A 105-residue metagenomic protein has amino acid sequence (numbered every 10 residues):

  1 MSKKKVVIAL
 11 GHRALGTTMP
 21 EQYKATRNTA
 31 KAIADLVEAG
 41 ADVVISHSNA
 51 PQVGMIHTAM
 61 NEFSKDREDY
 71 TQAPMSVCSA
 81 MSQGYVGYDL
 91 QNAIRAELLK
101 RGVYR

Functional and structural regions predicted by a protein language model:
M1-P51, M55-K65, P74: N-terminal glycine-/serine-/threonine-rich phosphate-binding loop
F63-R105: Ligand-binding beta-strand-loop-alpha-helix segment within the catalytic cores of soluble metabolic enzymes
